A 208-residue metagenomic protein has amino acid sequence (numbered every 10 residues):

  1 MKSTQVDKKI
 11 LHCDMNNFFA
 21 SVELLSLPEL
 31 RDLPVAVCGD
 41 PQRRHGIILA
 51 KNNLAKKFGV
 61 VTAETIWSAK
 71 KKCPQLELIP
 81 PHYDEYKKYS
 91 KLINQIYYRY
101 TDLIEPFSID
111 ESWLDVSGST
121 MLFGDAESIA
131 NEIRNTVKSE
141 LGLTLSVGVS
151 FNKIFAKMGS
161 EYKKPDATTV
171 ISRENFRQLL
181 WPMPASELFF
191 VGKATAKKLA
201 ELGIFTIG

Functional and structural regions predicted by a protein language model:
M1-G208: Gly/Gly-Pro- and Ser/Thr-rich, intrinsically disordered tail segments characteristic of DNA damage-repair and tolerance
